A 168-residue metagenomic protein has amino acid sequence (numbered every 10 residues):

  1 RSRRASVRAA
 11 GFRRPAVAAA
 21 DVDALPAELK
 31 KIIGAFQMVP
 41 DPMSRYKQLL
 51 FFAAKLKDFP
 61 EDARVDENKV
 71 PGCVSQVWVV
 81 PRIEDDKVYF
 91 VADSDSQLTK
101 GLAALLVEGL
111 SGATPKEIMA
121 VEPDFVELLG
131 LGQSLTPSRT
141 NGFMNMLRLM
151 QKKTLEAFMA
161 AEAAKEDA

Functional and structural regions predicted by a protein language model:
R1-A20: N-terminal chloroplast transit peptides
D21-R64: Extended low-complexity intrinsically disordered regions
D23, S94, K116, V121-A168: C-terminal binding/interaction regions
L29-I33, Q37, R82-Y89, A120: Mobile acidic interaction elements
R45, S75, L98-A103, T114 (+2 more regions): Amphipathic alpha-helical interface surfaces
A53, G109-L110, M150: Generic structural signal for hydrophobic core residues of well-folded globular domains
E61-P81: Structured beta-strand/loop patches that form or line metal/cofactor-binding pockets in enzymes
V80-L98, V107-L110: Conserved interaction-surface patches within small, structured recognition/assembly domains
